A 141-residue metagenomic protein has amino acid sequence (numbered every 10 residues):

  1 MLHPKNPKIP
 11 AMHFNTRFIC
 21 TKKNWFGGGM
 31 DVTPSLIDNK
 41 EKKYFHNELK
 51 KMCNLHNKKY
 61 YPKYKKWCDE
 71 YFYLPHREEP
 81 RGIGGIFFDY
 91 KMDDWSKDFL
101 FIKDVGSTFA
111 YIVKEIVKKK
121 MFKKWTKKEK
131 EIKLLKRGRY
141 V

Functional and structural regions predicted by a protein language model:
M1-V141: A domain-level signal for the structural core that forms small-molecule/cofactor-binding pockets and catalytic centers
